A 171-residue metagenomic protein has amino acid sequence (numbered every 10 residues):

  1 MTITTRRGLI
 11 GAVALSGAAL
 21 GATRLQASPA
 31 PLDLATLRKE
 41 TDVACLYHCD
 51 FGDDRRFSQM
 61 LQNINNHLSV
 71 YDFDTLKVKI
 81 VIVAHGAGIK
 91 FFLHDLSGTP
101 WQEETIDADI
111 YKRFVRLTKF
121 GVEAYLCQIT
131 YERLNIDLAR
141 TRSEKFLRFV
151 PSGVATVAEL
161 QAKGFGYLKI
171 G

Functional and structural regions predicted by a protein language model:
M1-S16: N-terminal secretory signal peptides and thylakoid transit peptides that target proteins across membranes
T23-V43: C-terminal segment of N-terminal export signals and the immediately downstream linker at the start of the mature
R38-G52, L93-G98: Acidic/histidine-rich, surface-exposed loop or edge segments in extracytoplasmic proteins
C49-L61: Short, glycine-rich nucleotide/cofactor-binding loops
Q59-F73: Histidine-anchored nucleotide/phosphate-binding helix
Y71-I82, L126-Q128: Surface-exposed patches in mature extracellular/periplasmic domains of secreted proteins
V78-L93: Acidic helix-start/capping segments at beta-turn-to-alpha-helix junctions
L93-G171: A cross-taxonomic marker for long C-terminal extensions/tails that follow the last structured domain
